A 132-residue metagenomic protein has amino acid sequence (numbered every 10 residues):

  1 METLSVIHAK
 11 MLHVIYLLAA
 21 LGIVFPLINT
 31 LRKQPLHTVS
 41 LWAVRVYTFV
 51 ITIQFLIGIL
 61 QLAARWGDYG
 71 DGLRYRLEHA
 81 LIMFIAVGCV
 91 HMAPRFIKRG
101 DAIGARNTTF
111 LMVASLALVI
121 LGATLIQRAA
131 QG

Functional and structural regions predicted by a protein language model:
M1-G132: Polytopic transmembrane helical bundles with strong interfacial aromatic enrichment
